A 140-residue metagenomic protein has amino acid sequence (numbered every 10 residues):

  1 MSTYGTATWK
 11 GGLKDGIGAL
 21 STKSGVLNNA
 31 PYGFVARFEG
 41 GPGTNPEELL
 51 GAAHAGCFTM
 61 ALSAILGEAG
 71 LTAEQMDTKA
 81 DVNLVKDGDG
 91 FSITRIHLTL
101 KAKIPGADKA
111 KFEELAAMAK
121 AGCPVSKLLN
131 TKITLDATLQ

Functional and structural regions predicted by a protein language model:
M1-A52, T59-Q140: Extended beta-strand/beta-hairpin segments
